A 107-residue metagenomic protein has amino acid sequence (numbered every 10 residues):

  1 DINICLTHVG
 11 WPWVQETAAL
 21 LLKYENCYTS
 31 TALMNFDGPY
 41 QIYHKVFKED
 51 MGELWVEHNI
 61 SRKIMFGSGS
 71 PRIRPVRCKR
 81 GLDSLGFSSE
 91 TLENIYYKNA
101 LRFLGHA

Functional and structural regions predicted by a protein language model:
D1-M65: Catalytic pocket-lining loop regions of alpha/beta-barrel enzymes, especially the amidohydrolase/enolase/GH5 lineages
H8, T29, G69, L92 (+1 more regions): Divalent metal-coordination and catalytic microenvironments
M34-F36, S70-I73: Short Gly/Pro-enriched loop/turn and capping motifs at secondary-structure junctions
I60-K63, I73-A107: Mid-to-C-terminal alpha-helical segments outside catalytic/metal-binding sites
